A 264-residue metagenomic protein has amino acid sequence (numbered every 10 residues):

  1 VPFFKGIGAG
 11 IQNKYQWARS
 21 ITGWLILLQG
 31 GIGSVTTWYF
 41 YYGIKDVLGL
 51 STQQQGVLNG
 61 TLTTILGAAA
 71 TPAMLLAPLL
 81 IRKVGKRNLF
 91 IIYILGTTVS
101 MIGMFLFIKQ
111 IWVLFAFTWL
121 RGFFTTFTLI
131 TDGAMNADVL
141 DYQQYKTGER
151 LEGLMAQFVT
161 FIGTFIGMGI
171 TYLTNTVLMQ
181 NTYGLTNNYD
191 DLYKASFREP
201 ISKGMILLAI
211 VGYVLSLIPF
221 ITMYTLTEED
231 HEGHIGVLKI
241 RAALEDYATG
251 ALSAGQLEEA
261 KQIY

Functional and structural regions predicted by a protein language model:
V1-K261: Membrane-embedded alpha-helical bundles of multi-pass transporters/translocases, especially carrier/permease families
